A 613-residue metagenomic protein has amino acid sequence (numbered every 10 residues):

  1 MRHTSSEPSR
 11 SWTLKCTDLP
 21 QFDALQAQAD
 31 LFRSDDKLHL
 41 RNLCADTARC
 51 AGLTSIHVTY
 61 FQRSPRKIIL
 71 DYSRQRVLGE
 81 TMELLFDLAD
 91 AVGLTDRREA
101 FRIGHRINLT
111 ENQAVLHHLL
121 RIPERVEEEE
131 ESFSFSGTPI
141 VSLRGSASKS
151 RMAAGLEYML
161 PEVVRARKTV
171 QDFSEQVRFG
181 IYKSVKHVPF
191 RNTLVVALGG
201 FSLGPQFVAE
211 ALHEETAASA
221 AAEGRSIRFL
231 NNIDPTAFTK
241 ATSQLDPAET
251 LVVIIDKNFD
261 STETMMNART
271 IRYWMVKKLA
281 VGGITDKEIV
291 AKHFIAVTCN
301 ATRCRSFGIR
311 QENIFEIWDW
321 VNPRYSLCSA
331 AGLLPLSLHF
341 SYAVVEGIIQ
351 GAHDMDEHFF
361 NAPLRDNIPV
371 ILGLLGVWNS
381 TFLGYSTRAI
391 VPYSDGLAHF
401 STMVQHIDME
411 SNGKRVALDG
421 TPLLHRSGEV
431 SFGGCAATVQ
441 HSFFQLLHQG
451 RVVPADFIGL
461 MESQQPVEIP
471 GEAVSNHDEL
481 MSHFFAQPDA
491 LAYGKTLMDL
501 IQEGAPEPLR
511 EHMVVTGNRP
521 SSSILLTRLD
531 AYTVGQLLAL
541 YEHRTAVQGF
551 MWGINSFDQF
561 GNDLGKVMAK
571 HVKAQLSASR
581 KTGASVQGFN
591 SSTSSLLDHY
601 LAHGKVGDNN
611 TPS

Functional and structural regions predicted by a protein language model:
M1-S11, C16, T611-S613: Universal eukaryotic N-terminal targeting presequences
T13-V185, E479-M481, F485, D489-L491 (+4 more regions): Extended, charge-enriched "interface" segments that sit outside catalytic cores
M159-K183, V208-E210, E214-A248: Glycine-rich oxoanion-binding loops at beta->alpha junctions
V177, I181-T193, F315-E316: Short, hydrophobic/aliphatic alpha-helical segments
V188-R191, E223, G384-S386: A short, charged/proline- and glycine-enriched loop that marks the coil->beta-strand transition at the N-terminal
R191-F201, Q206-H213: Carboxylate/His-rich catalytic cores and anion/metal-binding grooves
V196, E215, D234, A248-S613: A SIS-like phosphosugar-recognition module
F201-Q206, F238, D260-M266: Short glycine/serine/threonine-rich phosphate/pyrophosphate-binding segments that cradle anionic phosphate groups
